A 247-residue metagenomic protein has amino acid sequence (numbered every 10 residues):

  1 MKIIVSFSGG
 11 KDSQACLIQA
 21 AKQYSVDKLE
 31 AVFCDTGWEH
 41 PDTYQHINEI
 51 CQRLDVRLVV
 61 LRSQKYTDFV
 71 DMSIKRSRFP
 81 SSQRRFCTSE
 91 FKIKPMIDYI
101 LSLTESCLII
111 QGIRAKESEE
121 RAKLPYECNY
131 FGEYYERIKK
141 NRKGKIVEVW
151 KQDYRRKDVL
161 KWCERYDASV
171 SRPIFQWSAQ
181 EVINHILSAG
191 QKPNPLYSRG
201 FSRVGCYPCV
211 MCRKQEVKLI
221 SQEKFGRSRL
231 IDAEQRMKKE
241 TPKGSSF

Functional and structural regions predicted by a protein language model:
M1-F247: Nucleotide-activated chemistry modules centered on ATP-dependent adenylation/adenylyltransferase
